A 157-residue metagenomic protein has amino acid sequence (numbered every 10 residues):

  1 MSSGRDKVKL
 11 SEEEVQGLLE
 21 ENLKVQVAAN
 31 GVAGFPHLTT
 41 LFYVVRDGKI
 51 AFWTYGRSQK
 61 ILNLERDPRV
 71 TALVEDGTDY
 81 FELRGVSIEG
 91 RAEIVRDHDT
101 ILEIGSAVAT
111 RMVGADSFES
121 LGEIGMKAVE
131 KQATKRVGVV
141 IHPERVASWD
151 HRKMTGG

Functional and structural regions predicted by a protein language model:
S2-L10, L83-G157: Charged, gly/pro-rich active-site loop segments
S3-Q26: Short, basic/aromatic recognition patches
E21-N22, R66-D67, K135: Structured helix-beta-strand junction loops
L23-G56, L64, A72-D76, R84: Short beta-strand segments
V25, I50, V70, A92-E93 (+1 more regions): Short beta-strand segments in beta-sandwich/barrel cores
D79: AMP-binding (ANL) adenylation modules
